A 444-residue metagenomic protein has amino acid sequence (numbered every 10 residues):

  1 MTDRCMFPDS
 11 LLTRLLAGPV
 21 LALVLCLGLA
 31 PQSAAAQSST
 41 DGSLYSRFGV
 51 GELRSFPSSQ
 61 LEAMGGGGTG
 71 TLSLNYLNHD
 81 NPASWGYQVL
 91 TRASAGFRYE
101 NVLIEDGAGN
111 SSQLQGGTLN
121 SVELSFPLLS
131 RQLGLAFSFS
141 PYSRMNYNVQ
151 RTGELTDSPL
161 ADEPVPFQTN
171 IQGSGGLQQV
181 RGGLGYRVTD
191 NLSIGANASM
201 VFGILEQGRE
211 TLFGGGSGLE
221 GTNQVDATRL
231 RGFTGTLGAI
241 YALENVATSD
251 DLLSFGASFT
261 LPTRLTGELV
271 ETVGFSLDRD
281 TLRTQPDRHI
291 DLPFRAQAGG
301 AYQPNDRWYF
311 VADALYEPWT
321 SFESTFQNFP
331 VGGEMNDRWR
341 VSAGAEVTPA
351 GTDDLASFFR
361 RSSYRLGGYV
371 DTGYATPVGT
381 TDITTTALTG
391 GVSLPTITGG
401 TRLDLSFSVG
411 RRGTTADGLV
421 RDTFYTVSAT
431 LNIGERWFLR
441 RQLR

Functional and structural regions predicted by a protein language model:
M1-R14: N-terminal secretory signal peptides that target proteins for export/translocation
A17-A30: Bacterial N-terminal signal peptides
S33-S143: N-terminal, post-signal peptide beta-strand-biased segments of exported outer-membrane/organellar beta-barrel and other
Q37-A63, P127-R444: Outer-membrane beta-barrel porins/channels
